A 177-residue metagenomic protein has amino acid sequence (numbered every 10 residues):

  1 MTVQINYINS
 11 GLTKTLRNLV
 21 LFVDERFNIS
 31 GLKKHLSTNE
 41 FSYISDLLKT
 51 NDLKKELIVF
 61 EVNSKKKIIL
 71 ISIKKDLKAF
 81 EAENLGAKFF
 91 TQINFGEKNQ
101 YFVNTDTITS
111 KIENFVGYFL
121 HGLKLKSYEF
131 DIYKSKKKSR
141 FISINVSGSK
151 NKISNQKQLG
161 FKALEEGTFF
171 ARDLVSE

Functional and structural regions predicted by a protein language model:
M1-E177: Short amphipathic alpha-helical segment within the helicase RecA-like ATPase core that mediates nucleic-acid
